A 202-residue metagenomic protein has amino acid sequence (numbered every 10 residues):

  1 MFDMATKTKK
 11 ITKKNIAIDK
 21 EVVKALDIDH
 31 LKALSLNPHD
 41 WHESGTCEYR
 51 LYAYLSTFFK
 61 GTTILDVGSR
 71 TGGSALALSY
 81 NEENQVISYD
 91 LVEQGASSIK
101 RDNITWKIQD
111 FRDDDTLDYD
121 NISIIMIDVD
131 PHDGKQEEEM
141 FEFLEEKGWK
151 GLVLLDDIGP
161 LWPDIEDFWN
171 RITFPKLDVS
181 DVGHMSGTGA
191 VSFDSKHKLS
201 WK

Functional and structural regions predicted by a protein language model:
M1-K202: A short alpha-helical cap/connector motif
